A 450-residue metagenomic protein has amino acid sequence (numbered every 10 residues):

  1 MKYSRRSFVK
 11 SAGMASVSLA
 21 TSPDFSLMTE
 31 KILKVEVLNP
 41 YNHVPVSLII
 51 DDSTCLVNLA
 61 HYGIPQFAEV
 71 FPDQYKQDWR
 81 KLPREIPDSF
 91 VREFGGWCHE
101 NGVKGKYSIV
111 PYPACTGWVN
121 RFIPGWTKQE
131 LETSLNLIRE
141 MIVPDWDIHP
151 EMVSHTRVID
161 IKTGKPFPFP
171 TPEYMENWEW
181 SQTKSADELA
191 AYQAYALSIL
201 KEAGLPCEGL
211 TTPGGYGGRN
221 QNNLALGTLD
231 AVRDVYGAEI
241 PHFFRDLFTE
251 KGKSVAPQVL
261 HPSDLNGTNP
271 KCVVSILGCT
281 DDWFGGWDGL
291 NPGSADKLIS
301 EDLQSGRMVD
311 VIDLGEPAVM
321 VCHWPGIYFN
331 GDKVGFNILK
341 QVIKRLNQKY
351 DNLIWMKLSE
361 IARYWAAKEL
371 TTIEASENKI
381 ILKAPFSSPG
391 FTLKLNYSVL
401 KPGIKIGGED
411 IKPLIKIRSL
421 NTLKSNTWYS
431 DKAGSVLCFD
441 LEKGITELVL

Functional and structural regions predicted by a protein language model:
M1-Y3, S7: N-terminal secretory signal peptides
S7-L27: N-terminal export signals
T29-P40, S47, S53, W126-K128 (+6 more regions): Active-site-adjacent pocket scaffolds in enzyme catalytic domains
I32-D147, S154-R157, Y192-G217, D296 (+1 more regions): Active-site beta->alpha N-cap acidic-glycine motif
C55-N58, P113-V119, T156-K162, Y216-N222 (+3 more regions): Short catalytic/ligand-binding loop motif for oxyanion handling, primarily in non-cytosolic enzymes, centered on
R80-F94, G125-L135, A186-A194, N223-V232 (+2 more regions): Well-ordered, non-membrane alpha-helical segments in soluble/globular domains
K333-A367: Catalytic cores of secreted or luminal carbohydrate-active enzymes
K368-L450: C-terminal beta-sandwich/jelly-roll accessory domains of carbohydrate-active enzymes
